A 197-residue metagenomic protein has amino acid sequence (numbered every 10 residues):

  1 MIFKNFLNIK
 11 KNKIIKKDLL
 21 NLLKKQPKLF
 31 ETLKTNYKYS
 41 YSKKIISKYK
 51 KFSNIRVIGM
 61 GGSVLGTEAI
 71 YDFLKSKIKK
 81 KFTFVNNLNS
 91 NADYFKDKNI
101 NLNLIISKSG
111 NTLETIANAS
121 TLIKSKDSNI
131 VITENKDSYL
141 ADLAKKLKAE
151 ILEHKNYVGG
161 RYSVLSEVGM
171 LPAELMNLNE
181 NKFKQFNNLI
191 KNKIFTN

Functional and structural regions predicted by a protein language model:
M1-S40, I46: Extended, charge-enriched "interface" segments that sit outside catalytic cores
Q26, F30, S40, L178 (+1 more regions): Short secondary-structure junctions and interdomain/linker hinges
L33-K38, T83-F84, T196: Short, flexible loop segments at the rims of nucleotide/cofactor-binding pockets, characterized by
Y41-S42, T115: Amphipathic coiled-coil/heptad-repeat helices and related helical stalk/stem segments that mediate oligomerization
K50-F195: Glycine-rich phosphate-binding loops that contact phosphosugars or nucleotide phosphates
